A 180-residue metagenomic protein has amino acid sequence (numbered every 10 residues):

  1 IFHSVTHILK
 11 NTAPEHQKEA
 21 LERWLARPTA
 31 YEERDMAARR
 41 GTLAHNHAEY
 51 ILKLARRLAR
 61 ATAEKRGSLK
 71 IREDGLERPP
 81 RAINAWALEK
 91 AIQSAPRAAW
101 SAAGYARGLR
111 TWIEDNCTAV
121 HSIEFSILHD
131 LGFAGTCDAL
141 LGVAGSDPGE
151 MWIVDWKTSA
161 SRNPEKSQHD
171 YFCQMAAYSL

Functional and structural regions predicted by a protein language model:
I1-A134: Metal-dependent nuclease catalytic cores that hydrolyze phosphodiester bonds in DNA/RNA, characterized by
H121-L180: Mg2+/Mn2+-dependent nuclease catalytic core
